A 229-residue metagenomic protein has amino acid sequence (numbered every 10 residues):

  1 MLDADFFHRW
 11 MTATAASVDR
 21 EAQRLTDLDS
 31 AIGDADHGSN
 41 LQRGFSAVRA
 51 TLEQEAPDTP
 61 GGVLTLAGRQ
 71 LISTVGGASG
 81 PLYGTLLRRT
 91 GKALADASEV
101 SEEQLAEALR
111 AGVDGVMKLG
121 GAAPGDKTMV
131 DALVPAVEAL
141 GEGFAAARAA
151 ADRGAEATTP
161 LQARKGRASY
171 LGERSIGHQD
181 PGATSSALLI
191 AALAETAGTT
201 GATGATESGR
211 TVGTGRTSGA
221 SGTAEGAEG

Functional and structural regions predicted by a protein language model:
M1-G229: N-terminal loops that bind phosphate or other acidic moieties and the adjacent beta-alpha structural core
